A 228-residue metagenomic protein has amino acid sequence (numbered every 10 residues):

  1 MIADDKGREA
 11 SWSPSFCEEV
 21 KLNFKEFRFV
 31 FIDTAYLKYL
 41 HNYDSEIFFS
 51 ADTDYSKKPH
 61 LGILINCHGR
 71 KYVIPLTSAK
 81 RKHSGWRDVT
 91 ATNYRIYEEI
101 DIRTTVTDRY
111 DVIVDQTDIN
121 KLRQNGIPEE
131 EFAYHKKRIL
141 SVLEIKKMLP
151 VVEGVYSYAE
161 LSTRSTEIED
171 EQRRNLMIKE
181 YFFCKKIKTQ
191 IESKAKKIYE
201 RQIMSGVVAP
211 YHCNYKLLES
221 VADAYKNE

Functional and structural regions predicted by a protein language model:
I2-S15, E19: Positively charged N-terminal leader segments that act as targeting/secretion signals
S11, R28-V30, K71, L143-L149: A broad, low-specificity signal marking well-ordered, structured residues that form hydrophobic/aromatic
C17-K58, I63: Short N-terminal edge-element motif at the start of the domain
E18-L22, Y97-E228: C-terminal terminal-subdomain/extension
I32-T34, P75, V152: Pocket-edge structural micro-motifs
Y36, K80, V155: Residue-level detector of flexible, active-site-proximal loop/helix-junction positions within diverse enzyme catalytic
S45, F49-K57, L64-I119: Compact, well-ordered interaction domains used in eukaryotic information-processing assemblies
